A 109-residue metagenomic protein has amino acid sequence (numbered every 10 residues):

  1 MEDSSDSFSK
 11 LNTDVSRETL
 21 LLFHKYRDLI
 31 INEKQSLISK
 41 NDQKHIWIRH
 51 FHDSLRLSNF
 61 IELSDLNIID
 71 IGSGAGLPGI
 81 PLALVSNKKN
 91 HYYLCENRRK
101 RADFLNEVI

Functional and structural regions predicted by a protein language model:
E2-L63, I69, E107: Class I SAM-dependent transferase core
L55-I109: Conserved SAM/SAH cofactor-binding pocket of Class I
